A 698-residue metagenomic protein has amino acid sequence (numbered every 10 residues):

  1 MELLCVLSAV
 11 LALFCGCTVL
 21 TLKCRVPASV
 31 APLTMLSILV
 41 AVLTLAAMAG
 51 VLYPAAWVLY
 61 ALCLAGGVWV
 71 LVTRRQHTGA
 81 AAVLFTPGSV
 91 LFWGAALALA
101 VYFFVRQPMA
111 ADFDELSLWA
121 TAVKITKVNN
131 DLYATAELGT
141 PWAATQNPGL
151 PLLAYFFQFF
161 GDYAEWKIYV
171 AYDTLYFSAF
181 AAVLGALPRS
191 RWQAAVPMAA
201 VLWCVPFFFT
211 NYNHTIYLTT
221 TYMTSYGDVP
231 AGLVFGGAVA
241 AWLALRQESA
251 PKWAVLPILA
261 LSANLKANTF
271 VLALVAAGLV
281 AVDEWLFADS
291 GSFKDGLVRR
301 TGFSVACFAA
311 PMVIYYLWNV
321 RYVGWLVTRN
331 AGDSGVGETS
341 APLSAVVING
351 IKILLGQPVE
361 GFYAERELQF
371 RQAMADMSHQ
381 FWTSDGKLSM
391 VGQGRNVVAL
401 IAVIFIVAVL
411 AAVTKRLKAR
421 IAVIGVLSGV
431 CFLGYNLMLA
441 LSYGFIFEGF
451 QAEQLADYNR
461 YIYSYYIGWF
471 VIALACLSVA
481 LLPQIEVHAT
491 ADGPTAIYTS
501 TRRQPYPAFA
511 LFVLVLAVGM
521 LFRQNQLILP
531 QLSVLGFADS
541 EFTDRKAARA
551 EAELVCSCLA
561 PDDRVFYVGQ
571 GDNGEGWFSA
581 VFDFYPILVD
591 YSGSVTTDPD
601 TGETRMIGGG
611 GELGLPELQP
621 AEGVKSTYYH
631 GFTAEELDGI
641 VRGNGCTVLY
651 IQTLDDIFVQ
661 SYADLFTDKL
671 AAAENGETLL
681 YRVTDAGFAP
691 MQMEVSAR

Functional and structural regions predicted by a protein language model:
M1-L84: Membrane-embedded, hydrophobic transmembrane alpha-helices
A12-L22, L175-R191, S389, Q393-G429: Hydrophobic, aromatic-rich transmembrane alpha-helices and their immediate juxtamembrane boundary segments
A41-A47, K252-A267, V271-G278: Membrane-interface alpha helices of multi-pass inner-membrane proteins
L71-Q76, L272-F308, D590-G593: Perimembrane helix-loop-helix junctions
A98-A199, T220: Active-site lumenal/periplasmic loops and adjacent helix-entry segments of GT-C-fold, multi-pass membrane
R106-A110, L153-F156, L286, V298-A408: Membrane-lumen/periplasm interface segments of specific transmembrane helices in polyprenyl phosphate-linked
K124, D173, S225-V234, L265 (+2 more regions): Hydrophobic/aromatic-rich transmembrane helices and adjacent perimembrane loops
G493, A508-W577, R698: Membrane-embedded, lumen/periplasm-facing catalytic core of multi-pass transferases that use lipid-linked donors
